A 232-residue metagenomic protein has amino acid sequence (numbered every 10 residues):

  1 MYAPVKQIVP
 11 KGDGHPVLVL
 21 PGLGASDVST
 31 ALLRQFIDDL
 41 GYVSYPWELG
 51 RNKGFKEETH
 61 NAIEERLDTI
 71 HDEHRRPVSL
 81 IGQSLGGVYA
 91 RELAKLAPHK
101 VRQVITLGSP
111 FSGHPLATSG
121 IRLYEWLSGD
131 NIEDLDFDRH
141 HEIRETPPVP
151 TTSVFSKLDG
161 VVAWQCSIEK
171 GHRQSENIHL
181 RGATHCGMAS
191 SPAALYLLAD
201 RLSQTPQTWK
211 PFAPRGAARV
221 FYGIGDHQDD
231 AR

Functional and structural regions predicted by a protein language model:
M1-H15, D39, H227-R232: Alpha/beta-hydrolase fold catalytic core
D13-V28, L32, D38-V149, V154: Serine-dependent carboxylesterase/thioesterase catalytic core of lipase-like alpha/beta-hydrolase/SGNH enzymes
K95-R232: Helical cap/lid subdomain of alpha/beta-hydrolase-fold lipid enzymes that gates access to the catalytic pocket
